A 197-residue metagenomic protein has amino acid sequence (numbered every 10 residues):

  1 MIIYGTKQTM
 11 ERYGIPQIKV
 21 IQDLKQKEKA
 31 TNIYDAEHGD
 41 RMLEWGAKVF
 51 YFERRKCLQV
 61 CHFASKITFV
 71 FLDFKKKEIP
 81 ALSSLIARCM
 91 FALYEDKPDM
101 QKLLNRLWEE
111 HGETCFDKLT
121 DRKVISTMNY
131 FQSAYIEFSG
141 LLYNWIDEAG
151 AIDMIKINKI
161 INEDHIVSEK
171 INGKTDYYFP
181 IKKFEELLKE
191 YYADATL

Functional and structural regions predicted by a protein language model:
M1-D35, P98-L197: Globin-like tetrapyrrole-binding proteins
K25-F52: Short, basic/aromatic recognition patches
R41-G46, R88, W108-C115: Generic structural motif recognizing short loop/turn segments at the entrances and edges of beta-strands
E44-A81: A short, conserved beta-strand element enriched in hydrophobic/aromatic residues
K76-A92: A short, polar/charged loop-to-alpha-helix boundary motif
